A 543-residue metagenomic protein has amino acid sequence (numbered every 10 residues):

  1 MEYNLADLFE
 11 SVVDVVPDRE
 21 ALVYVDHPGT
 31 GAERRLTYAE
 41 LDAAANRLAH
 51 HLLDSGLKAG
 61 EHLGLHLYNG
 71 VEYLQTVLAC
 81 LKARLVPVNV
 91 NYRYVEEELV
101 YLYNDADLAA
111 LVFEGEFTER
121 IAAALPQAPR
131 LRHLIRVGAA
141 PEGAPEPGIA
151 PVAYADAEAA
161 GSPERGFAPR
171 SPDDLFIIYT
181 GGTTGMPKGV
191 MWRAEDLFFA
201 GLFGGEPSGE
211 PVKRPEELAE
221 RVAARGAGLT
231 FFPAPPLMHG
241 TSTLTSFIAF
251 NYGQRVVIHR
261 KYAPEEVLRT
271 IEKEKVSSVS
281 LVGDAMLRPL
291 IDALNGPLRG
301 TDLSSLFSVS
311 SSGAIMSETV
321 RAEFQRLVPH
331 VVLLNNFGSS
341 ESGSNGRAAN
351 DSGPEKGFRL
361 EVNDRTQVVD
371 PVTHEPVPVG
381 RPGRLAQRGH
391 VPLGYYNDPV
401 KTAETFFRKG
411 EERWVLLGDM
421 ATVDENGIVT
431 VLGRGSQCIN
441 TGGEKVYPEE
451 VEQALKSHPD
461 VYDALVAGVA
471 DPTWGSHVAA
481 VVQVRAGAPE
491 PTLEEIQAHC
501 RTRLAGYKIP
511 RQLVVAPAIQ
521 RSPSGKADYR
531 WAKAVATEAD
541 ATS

Functional and structural regions predicted by a protein language model:
M1-Y3, P145-D174: Flexible, low-complexity linker/hinge segments
P17-E20, G161-Y179, G185-M186, R221-F231: Conserved pre-ATP/AMP-binding loop-to-beta segment of ANL
L22-G70, L74, L78, V95-V100 (+1 more regions): Conserved AMP-binding/adenylate-forming core of the ANL superfamily
R35-A39, L175-P211: Conserved AMP-binding A3 loop
D54-S55, K82-E158: Structural core segment of the AMP-binding/adenylate-forming
Y94, V100-Y103, L111-F113, V279 (+9 more regions): AMP-binding/adenylate-forming catalytic core of the ANL superfamily
A155, G182, N251-Y252, V276-L281 (+4 more regions): Gly/Ser/Thr-rich phosphate-binding loop
F199-A234, M238-S280, A293: Conserved AMP-binding/adenylation subdomain of ANL enzymes
